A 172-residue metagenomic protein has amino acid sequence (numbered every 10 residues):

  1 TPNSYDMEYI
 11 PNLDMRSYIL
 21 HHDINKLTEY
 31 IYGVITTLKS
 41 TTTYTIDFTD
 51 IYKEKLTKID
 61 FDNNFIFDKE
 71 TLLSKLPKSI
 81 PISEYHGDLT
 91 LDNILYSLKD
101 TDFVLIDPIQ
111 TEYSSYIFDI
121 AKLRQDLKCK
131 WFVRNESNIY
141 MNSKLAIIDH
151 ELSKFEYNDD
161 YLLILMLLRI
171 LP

Functional and structural regions predicted by a protein language model:
T1, K39-I46, W131, N135: Long, hydrophobic, amphipathic alpha-helical segments used as structural scaffolds
P2-D14: Conserved short submotifs of the Hanks-type protein kinase catalytic core that shape the nucleotide-binding pocket
M7, K39, H86, T90: Histidine-centered active-site/metal-ligand motif
D14-S17, N93, E112-S114, W131-V133: Short catalytic/ligand-binding loop motif for oxyanion handling, primarily in non-cytosolic enzymes, centered on
M15-Y85, D160: Conserved kinase catalytic-core helix
I19, I109, L127: Short, flexible helix/strand-to-coil boundary loops that buttress conserved ligand/catalytic motifs in alpha/beta
T71-F118: Active-site acidic catalytic loop and adjacent metal/ATP-binding pocket of ATP-dependent phosphoryl transfer enzymes
Y113, I117-F155, I164-P172: Active-site activation/catalytic loop segments of kinase-like enzymes and analogous catalytic loops in related
